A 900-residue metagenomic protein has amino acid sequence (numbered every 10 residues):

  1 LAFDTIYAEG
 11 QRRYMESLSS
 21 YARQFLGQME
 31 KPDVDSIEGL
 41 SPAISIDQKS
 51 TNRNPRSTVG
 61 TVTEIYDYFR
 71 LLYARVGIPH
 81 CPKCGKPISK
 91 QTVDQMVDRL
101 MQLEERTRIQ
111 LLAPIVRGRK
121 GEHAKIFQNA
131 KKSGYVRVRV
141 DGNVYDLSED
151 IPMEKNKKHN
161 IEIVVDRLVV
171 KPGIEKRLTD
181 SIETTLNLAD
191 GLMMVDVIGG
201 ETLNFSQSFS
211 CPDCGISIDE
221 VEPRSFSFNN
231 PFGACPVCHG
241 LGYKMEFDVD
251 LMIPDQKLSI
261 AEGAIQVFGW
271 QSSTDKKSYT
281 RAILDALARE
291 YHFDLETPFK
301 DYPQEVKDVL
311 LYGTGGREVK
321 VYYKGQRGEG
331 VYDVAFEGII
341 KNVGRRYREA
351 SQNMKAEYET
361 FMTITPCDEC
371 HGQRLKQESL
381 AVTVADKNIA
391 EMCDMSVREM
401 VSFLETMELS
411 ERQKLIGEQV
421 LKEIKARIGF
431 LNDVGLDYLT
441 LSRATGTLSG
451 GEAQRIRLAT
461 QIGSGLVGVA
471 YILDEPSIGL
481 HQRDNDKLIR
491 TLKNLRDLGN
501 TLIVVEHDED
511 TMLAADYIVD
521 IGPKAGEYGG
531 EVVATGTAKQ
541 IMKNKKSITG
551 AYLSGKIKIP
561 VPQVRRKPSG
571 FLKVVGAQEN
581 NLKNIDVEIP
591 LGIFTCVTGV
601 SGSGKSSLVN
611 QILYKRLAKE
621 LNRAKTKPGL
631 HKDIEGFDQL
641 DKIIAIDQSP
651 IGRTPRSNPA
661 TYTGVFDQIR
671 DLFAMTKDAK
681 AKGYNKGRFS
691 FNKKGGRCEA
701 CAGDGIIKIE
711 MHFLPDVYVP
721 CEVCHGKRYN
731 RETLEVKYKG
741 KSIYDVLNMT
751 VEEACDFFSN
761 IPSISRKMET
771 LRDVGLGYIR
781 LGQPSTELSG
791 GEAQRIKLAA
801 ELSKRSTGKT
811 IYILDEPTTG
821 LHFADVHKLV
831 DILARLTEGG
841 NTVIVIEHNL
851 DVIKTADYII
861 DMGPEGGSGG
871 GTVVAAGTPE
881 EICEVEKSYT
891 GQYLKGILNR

Functional and structural regions predicted by a protein language model:
L1-R900: Conserved phosphate-binding elements of NTP-dependent enzyme cores
